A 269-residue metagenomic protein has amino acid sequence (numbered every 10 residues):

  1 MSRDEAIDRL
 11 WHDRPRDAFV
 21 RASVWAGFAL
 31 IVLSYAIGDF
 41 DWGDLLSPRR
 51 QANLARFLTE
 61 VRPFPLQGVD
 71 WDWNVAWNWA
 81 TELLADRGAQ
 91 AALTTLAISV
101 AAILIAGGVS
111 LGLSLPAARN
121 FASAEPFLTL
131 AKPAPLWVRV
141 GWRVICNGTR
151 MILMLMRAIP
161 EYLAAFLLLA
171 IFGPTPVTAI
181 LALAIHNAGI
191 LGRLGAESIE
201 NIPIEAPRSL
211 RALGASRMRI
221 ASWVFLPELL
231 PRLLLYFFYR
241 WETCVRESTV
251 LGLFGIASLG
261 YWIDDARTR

Functional and structural regions predicted by a protein language model:
M1-L104, G108, G112, P116-N147: N-terminal, non-cleaved signal-anchor transmembrane helix
R56-P63, Q90, T94, C146-R157 (+5 more regions): Short amphipathic alpha-helical coupling elements at transmembrane boundaries
T81, A85, A89, L93 (+6 more regions): Alpha-helical membrane-protein architecture signal
I103-L111, L115, Y162, R232 (+4 more regions): Hydrophobic positions within alpha-helical transmembrane segments of bacterial inner-membrane proteins
A131-A182: Generic hydrophobic transmembrane alpha-helix motif, especially the helices
L167-F225, P231-R240: Membrane-cytosol interface at the C-terminal ends of specific transmembrane alpha-helices in multi-pass membrane
A170, E242-R269: Glycine-rich helix-loop "coupling/hinge" segments at transmembrane-helix boundaries in multipass transporters
